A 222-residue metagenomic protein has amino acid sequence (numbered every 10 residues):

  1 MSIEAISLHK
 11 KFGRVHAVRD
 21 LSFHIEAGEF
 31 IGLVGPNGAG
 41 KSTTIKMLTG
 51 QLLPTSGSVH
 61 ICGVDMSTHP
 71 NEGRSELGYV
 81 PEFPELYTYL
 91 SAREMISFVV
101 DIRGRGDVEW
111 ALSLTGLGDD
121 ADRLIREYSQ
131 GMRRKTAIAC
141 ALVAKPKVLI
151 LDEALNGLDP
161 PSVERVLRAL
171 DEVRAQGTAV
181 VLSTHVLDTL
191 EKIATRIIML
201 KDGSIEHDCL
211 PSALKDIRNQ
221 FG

Functional and structural regions predicted by a protein language model:
T49: Helix-to-loop junction immediately C-terminal to a conserved catalytic motif
G57-T68, E72-G73: Conserved ABC transporter NBD signature motif
S97, G104-D120: Conserved ABC ATPase "signature" region
I138: Hydrophobic anchor residue at the start of the ABC signature
L149-E153: Catalytic Walker B motif of ABC-type/P-loop ATPase nucleotide-binding domains
